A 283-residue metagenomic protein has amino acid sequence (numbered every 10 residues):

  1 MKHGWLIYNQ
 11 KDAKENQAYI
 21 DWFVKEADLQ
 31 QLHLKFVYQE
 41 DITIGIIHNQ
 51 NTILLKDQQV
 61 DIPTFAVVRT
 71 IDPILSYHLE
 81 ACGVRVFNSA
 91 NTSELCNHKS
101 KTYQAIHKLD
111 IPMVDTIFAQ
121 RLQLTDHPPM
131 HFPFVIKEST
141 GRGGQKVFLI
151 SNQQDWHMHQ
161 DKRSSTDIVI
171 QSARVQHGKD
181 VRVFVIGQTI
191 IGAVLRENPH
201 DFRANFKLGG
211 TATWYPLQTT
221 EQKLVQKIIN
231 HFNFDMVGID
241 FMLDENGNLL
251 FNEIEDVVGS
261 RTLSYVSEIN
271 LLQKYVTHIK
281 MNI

Functional and structural regions predicted by a protein language model:
K2-Q10, D21, L54, G83 (+2 more regions): Active-site nucleotide/adenylate-binding loops and adjacent lid/helix of ATP-dependent enzymes
Q10-D115: Conserved N-proximal alpha/beta basic substrate-recognition cap immediately N-terminal to, or forming the N-lobe
N88, V185-I186, L243: Generic beta-strand structural signal
F134, I191-G192, V237, L250-E253: Protein kinase-like catalytic core scaffold
G141, V175, Q188, D244-G247: Short strand-connecting beta-turns/loops that link adjacent beta-strands
F148-F232: Phosphate-binding site of ATP-dependent enzymes
F202-F251, T262, L272-I283: A long amphipathic alpha-helix within ATP-dependent nucleotide-binding catalytic cores
E255-S267: Glycine-rich phosphate/pyrophosphate-binding beta-alpha loops
